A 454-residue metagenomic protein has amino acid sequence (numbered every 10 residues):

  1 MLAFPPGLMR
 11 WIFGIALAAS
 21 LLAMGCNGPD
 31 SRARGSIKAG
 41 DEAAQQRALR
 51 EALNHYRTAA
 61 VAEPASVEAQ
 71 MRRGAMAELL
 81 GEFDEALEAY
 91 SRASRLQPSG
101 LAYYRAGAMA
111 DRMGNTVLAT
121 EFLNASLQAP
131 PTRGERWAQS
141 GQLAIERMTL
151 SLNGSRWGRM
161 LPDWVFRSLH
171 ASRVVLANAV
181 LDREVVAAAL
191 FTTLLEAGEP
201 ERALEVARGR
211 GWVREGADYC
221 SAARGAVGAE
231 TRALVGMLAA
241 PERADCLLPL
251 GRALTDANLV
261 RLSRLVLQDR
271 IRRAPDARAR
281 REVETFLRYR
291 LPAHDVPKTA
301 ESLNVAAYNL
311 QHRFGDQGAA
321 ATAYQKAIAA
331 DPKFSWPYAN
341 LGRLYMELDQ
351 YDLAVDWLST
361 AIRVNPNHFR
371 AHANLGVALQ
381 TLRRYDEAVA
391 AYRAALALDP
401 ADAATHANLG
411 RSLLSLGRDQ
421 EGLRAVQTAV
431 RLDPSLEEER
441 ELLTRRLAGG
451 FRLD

Functional and structural regions predicted by a protein language model:
S31-A62, A75, P249, K298-K326: Alpha-helical segment of the N-proximal tetratricopeptide repeat
R34, E68, L101-A102, E135 (+7 more regions): Start-of-helix register in tetratricopeptide repeats
D41, A75, A108, Q142 (+7 more regions): Residue-level recognition of tetratricopeptide repeat
A44, E78, D111, L195 (+7 more regions): Position-specific recognition of the canonical hydrophobic site in helix A of tetratricopeptide repeat
Q46-N54, L80-R92, G114-F122, W157-L169 (+9 more regions): Structural signature of tandem alpha-helical TPR/SEL1-like repeats, specifically the intra-repeat loop/turn
A59, R92-A93, A125-S126, V175 (+7 more regions): Canonical positions in the second alpha-helix
A62, R95-L96, A129, N178-A179 (+7 more regions): Structural marker of alpha-solenoid helical repeat scaffolds
R72, R105, Q139-G141, A189 (+6 more regions): Canonical tetratricopeptide repeat
